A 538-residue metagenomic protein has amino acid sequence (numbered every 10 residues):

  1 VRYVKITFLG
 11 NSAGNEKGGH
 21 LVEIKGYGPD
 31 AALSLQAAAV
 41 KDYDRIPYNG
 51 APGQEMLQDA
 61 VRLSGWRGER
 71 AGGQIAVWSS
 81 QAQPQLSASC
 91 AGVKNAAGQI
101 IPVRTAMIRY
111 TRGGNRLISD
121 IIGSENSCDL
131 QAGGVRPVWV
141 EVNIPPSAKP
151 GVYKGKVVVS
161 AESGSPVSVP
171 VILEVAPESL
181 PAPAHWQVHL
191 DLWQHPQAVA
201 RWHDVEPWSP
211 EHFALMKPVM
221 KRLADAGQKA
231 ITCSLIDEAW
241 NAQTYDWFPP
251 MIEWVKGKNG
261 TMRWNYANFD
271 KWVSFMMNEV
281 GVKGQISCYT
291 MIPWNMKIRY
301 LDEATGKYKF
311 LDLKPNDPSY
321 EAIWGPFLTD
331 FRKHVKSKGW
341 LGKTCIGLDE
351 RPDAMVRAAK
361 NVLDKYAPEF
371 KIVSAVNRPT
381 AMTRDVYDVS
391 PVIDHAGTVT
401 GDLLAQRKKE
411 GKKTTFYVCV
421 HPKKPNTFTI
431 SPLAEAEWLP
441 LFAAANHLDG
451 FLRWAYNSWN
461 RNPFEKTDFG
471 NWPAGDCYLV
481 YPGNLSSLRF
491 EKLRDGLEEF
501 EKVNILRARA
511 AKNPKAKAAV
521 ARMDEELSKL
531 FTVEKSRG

Functional and structural regions predicted by a protein language model:
V1-A31: Aromatic, loop-rich ligand-recognition surfaces of beta-strand-rich domains
Y3-K5, G72, P137, V152-K156: Short, conserved beta-strand segments of beta-strand-rich sandwich/propeller modules, principally
V4, I231, G284-I286, V389 (+1 more regions): Hydrophobic residues within beta-strands of alpha/beta enzymes
A32-L57, R70, S80-V140, A148: Surface-exposed binding patches on compact interaction domains or structured appendages
L63-E69: Short, solvent-exposed loop/linker segments at the N-terminal edge of repeated beta-sheet extracellular domains
V140, P146-S147, V152-G155, V159 (+1 more regions): C-terminal, structured domain-capping segment
N143, Y153-A161, V167-Y366, A375-R384 (+1 more regions): Aromatic-lined carbohydrate-binding surfaces of glycoside hydrolases
K333-L348, M355-G538: Substrate-binding groove of N-acetylhexosamine-processing glycoside hydrolases
